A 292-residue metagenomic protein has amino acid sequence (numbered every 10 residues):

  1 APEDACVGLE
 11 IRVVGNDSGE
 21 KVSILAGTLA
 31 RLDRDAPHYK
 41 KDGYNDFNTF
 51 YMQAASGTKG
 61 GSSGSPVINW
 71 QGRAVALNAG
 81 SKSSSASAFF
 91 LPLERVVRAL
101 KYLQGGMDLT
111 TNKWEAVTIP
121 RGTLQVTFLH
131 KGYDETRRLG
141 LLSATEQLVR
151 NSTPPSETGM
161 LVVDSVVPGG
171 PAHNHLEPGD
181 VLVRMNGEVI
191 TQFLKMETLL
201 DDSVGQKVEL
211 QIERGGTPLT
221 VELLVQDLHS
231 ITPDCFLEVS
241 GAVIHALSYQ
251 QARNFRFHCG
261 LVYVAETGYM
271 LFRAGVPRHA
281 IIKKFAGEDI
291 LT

Functional and structural regions predicted by a protein language model:
A1, E135-T153, D201, V208-A265: C-terminal, low-ordered peptide segments at domain boundaries
A1, S23-F90, D164, G260-A265: Active-site region of chymotrypsin-like
P2-A30: Short glycine/Trp-rich loop-beta-loop segment that forms part of the substrate-binding cleft
A5, I68, L176, D202 (+1 more regions): Short, well-ordered loop/turn sites that connect or cap secondary structure elements
V13-E20, A74-N151, K195-E197, K207-E209 (+2 more regions): C-terminal cap/linker of serine protease catalytic domains
A30-Y39, G60, K131-Y133, P168 (+2 more regions): Short, conserved beta-turn/loop elements at beta-strand boundaries and strand-helix junctions
L32-M52, V117-I119, E135-T158, H175 (+1 more regions): Gly/Ser-enriched beta-turn/beta-hairpin loop segments
G72-A76, V163-V167, P171-F193, A274-T292: Conserved PDZ fold ligand-binding element
